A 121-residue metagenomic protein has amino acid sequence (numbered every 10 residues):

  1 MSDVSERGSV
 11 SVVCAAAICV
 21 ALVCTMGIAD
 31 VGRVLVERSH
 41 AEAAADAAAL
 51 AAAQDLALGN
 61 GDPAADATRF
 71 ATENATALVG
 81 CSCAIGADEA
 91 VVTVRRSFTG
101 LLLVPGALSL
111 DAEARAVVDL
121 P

Functional and structural regions predicted by a protein language model:
M1-A64: Alpha-helical assembly-interface signal, strongest on the long, hydrophobic N-terminal helix that forms
R7, R33, R38, R69 (+2 more regions): Arginine residue identity/basic-tract feature
G27-I28, A90-G106: Short, structured secondary-structure boundary patches
A41, E89, S109-L110: A general secondary-structure boundary signal
A45-D46, A71, A114: Residue-level preference for non-acidic, small/hydrophobic
A49-F98: Short amphipathic secondary-structure patches
L101-P121: Low-complexity, S/T/G/P-rich flexible repeat/linker segments used as non-globular hinges and stalks within
